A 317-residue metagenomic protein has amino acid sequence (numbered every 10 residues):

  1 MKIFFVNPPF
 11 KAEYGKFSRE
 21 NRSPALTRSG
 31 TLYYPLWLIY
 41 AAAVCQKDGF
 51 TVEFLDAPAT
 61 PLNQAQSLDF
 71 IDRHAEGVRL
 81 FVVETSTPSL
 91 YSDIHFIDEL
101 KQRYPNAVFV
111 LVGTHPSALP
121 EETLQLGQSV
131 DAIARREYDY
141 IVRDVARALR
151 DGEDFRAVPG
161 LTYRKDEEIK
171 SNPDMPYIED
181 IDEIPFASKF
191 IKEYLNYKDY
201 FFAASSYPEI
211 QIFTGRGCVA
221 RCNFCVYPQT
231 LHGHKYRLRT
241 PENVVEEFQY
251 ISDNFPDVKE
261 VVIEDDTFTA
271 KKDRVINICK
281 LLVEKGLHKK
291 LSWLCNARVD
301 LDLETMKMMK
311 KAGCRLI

Functional and structural regions predicted by a protein language model:
K2, K11-S18, A25, R164-Q211: N-terminal [4Fe-4S]-dependent radical SAM core
K2, R79-L80, E260-V262: Structural motif
V6-P8, A57, T114, D266: Cofactor-binding loop segments of dinucleotide-utilizing enzymes, especially the Rossmann-like FAD- and NAD(P)+-binding
P9-K11, T114-S117, C218: Short glycine-enriched loops at secondary-structure junctions
P24-P35: A short acidic, glycine-rich active-site loop that binds or catalyzes chemistry on phosphate/adenosine moieties
W37, V44-D180: Glycine-rich beta-alpha loop elements in corrinoid/cobalamin-binding modules across cobalamin-dependent enzymes
D182, F186-I317: Radical SAM [4Fe-4S] cluster-binding motif and immediate context
